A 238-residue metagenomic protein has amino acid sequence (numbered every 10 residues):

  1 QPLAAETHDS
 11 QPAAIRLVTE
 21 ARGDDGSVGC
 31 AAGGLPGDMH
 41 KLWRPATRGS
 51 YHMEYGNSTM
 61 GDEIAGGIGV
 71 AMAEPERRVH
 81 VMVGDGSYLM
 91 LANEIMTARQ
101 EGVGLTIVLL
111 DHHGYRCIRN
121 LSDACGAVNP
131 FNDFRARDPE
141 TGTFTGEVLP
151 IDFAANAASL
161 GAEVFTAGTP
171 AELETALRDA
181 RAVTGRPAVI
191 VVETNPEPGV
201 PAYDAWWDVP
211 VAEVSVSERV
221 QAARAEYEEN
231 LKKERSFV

Functional and structural regions predicted by a protein language model:
Q1-R48, M53-G56, A92: Cofactor-pocket helix-loop regions in the catalytic cores of large enzyme subunits
D38, L42-V238: Thiamine diphosphate
